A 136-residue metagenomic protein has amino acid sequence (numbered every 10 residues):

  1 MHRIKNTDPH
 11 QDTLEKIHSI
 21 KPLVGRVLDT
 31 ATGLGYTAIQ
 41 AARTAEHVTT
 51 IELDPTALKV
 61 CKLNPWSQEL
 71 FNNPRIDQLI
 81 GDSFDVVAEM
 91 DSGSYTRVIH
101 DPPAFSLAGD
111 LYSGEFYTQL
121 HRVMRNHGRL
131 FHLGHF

Functional and structural regions predicted by a protein language model:
M1-L23: Class I SAM-dependent transferase core
L23-G35, T49: Conserved class I S-adenosyl-L-methionine
L34-E46: Conserved SAM-binding loop of SAM-dependent methyltransferases across substrates and taxa, primarily the Class I
I51-D91: S-adenosyl-L-methionine
F84-P103, L107: A short acidic, Gly/Pro-enriched loop at the edge of an enzyme's catalytic core that lines a small-molecule cofactor
Y112-R129: A short glycine-rich, Lys/Arg-flanked "PGG" loop and its adjoining helix->strand segment in the class I
